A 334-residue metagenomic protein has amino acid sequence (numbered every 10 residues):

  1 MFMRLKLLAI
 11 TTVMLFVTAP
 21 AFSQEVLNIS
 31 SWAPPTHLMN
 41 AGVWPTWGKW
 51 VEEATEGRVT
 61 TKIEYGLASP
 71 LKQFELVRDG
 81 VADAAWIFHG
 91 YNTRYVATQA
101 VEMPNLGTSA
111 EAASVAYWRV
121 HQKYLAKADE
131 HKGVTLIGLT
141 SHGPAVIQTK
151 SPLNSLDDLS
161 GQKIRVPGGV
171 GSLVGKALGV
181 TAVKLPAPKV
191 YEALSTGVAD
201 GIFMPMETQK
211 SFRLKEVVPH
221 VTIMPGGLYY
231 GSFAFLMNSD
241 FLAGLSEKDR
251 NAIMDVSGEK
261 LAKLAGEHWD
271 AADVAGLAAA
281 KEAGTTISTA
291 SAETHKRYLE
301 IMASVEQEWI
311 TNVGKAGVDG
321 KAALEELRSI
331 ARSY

Functional and structural regions predicted by a protein language model:
M1-A9: Bacterial N-terminal signal peptides that target proteins for export
I10-T11, A21: Cleavable N-terminal signal peptides
V17-S23: Sec/Tat signal peptide C-region and signal peptidase I cleavage site
Q24-S114, Q122-Y334: N-terminal secretory/targeting leader peptides
